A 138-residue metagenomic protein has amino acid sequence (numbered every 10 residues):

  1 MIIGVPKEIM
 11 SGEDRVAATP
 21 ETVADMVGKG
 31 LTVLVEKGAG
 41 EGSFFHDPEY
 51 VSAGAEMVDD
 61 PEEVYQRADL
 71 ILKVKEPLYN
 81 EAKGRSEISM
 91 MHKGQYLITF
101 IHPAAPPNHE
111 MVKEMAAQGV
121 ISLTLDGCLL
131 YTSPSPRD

Functional and structural regions predicted by a protein language model:
I2-E114, Q118-V120: An N-terminal-biased, well-structured beta-alpha scaffold segment characteristic of Rossmann-like dinucleotide-binding
S122-G127: Short, acidic/small-residue loops that bind anionic groups at enzyme active sites
Y131-D138: Conserved small/polar residues in nucleotide/adenosyl-binding loops
